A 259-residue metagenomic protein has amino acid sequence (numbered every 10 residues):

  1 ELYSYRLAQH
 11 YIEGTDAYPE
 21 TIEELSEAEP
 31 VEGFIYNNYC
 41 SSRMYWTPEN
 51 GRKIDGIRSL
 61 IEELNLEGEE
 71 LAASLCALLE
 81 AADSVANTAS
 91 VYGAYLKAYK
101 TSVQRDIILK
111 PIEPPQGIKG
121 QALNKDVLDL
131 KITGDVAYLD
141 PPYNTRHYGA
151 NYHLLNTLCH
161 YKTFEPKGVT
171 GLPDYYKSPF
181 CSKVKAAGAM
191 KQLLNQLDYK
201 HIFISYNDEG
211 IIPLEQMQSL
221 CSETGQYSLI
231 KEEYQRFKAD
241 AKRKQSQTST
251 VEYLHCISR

Functional and structural regions predicted by a protein language model:
E1-P114, T145, G149, L154-K183 (+1 more regions): Class I S-adenosyl-L-methionine-dependent methyltransferase module
D16-E24, D140, S246-S258: A polyampholytic, Gly/Pro-enriched intrinsically disordered region
E113-G120, G225: A short helix-to-beta-strand connector/capping loop
D126: Conserved acidic residues
D129-G134: Short conserved loop adjoining the S-adenosyl-L-methionine
D135-V136, H201: Structural motif
F180-T224, E232-E233: Conserved Class I SAM-dependent methyltransferase catalytic core
L214-R259: Class I S-adenosyl-L-methionine
